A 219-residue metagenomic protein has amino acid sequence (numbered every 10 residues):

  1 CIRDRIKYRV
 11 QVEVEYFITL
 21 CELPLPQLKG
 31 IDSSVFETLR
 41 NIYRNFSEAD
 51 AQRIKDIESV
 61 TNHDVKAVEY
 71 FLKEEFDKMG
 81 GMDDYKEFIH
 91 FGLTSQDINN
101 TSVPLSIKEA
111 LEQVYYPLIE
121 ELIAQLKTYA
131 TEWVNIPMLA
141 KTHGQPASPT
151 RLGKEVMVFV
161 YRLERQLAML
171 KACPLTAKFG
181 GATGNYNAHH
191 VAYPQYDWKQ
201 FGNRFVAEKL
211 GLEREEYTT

Functional and structural regions predicted by a protein language model:
C1-I2, L20, E213-T219: Short, intrinsically disordered, charge-balanced linker/junction segments flanking boundaries in proteins
R3-H189, Y193-A207: A helix-coil-helix interface module used to build multimeric assemblies and to scaffold catalytic/cofactor sites
R204-E216: Long, charged low-complexity segments
